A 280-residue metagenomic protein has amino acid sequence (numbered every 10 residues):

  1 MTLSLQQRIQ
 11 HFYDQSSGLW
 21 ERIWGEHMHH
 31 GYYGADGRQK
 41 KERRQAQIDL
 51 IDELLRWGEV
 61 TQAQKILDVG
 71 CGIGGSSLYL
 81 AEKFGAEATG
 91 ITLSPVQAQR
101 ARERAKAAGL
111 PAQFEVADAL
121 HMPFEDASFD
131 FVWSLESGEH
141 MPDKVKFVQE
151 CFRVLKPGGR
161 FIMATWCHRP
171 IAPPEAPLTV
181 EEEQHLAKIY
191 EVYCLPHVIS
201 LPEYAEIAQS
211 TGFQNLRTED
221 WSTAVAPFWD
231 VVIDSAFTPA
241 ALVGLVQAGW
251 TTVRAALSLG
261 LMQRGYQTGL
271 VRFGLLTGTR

Functional and structural regions predicted by a protein language model:
M1-R22: N-terminal auxiliary segments of SAM/dcSAM-dependent transferases
H27-G37, K41-Q62: Conserved alpha-helix/loop element of class I SAM-dependent methyltransferases that forms part of the SAM/SAH-binding
K65-L67, I73-H121: Class I SAM-dependent methyltransferase SAM/SAH-binding core
L120-F131: A short acidic, Gly/Pro-enriched loop at the edge of an enzyme's catalytic core that lines a small-molecule cofactor
D130-D143: A short SAM/SAH-binding and catalytic strip from SAM-dependent methyltransferases
V145-R160: A short glycine-rich, Lys/Arg-flanked "PGG" loop and its adjoining helix->strand segment in the class I
E175-T179, Q184-F273, T279-R280: Substrate-binding/catalytic lobe of Class I Rossmann-like enzymes that use SAM or dcSAM, i.e., the mid-to-C-terminal
